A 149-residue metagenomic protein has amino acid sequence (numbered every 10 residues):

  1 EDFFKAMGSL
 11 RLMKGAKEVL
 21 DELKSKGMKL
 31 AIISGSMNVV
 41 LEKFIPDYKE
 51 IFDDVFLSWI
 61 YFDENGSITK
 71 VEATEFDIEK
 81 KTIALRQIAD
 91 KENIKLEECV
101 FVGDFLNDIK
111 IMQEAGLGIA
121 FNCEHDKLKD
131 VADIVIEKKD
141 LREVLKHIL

Functional and structural regions predicted by a protein language model:
E1-D2, D21-K29, N93, D108: Short, surface-exposed connector motifs at secondary-structure boundaries
E1-E18: Metal-dependent phosphoesterase signature
A16-I45, D54-W59, M112: Substrate-recognition element of Asp-dependent hydrolases with the DxDx(T/V) motif
K17-S25, K81-T82, R86-N93, Q113: Surface-exposed amphipathic alpha-helices with a cationic face
S34, E97-K138: Acidic, Mg2+-coordinating phosphoryl-transfer loop and its flanking beta/alpha structural elements, shared across
E42-E97: Substrate-recognition "cap/lid" segment bordering the active-site pocket of phosphatases
F56-F62, C123-K127, D140-V144: Short, acidic/turn-prone active-site loops that include or flank metal/cofactor- and phosphate-binding residues
D63-I68, L128-V135, V144-L149: Short, charged, surface-exposed secondary-structure boundary motifs
